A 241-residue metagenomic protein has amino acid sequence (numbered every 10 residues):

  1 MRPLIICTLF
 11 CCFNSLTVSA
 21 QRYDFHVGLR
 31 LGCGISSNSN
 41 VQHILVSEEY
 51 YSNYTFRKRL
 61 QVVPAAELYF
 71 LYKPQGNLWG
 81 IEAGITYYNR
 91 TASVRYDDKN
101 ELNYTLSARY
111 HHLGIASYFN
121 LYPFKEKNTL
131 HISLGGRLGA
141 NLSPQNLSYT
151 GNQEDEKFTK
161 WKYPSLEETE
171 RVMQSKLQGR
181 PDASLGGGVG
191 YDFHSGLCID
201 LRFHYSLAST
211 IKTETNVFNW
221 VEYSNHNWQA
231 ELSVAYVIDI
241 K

Functional and structural regions predicted by a protein language model:
M1-L4, Q21: Positively charged n-region of N-terminal signal peptides that target proteins for export
L4-N14: Sec-dependent N-terminal signal peptides
A20-L71, N141, E154, V237-K241: Short glycine/proline- and aromatic-enriched beta-strand/turn motifs that initiate or cap beta-hairpins
Y23-F25, K58-P64, R109-I115, G179-L185 (+1 more regions): Residues that define the transmembrane beta-barrel architecture of outer-membrane proteins
L29-I35, A83-Y87, I132-A140, G187 (+3 more regions): Transmembrane beta-barrel strands of outer-membrane/channel proteins
S39-F56, N89-Y110, L142-L177, T210-S224: Flexible, solvent-exposed loop segments that connect beta-strands
Q42, T169, M173-K241: Predominantly the C-terminal beta-signal and adjacent terminal strand-loop region of outer-membrane beta-barrel
Y69-E156, N225-K241: Gram-negative (and chloroplast) outer-membrane scaffold detector with strong preference for beta-barrel transmembrane
